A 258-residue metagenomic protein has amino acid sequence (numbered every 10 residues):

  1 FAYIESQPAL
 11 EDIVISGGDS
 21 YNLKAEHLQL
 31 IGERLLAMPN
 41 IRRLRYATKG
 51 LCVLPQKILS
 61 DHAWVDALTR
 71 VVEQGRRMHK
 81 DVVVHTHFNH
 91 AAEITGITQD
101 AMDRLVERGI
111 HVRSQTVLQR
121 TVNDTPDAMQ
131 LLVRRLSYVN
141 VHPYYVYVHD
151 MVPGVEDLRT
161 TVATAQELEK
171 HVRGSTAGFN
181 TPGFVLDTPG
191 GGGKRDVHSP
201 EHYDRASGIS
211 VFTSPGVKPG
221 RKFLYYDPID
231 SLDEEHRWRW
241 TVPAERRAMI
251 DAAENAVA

Functional and structural regions predicted by a protein language model:
F1-D12, G18-T164, L168-T176: Conserved AdoMet/S-adenosylmethionine-binding subsite of the radical SAM
L131-A258: Auxiliary Fe-S-binding modules of radical SAM enzymes
